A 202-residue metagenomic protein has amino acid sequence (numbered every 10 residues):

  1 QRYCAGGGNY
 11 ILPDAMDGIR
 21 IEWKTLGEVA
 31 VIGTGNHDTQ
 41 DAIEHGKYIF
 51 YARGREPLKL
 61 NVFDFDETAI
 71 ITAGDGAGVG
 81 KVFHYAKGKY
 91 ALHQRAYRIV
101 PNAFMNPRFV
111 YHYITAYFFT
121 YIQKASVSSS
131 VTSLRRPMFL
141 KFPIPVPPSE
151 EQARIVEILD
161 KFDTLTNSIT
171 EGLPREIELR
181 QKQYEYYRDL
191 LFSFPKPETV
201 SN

Functional and structural regions predicted by a protein language model:
Q1-N202: Charged, alpha-helix-forming regions
